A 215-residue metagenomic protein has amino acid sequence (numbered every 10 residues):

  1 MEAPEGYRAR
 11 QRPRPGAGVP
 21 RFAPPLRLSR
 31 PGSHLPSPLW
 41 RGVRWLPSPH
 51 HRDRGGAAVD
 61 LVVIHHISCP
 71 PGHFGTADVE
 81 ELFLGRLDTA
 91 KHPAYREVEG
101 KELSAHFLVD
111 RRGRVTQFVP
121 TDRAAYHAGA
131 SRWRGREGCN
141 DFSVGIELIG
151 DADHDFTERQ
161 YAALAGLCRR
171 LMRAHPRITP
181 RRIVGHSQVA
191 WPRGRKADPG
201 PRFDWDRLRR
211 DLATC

Functional and structural regions predicted by a protein language model:
E2-R10, V19-E137: N-terminal catalytic cores of peptidoglycan-degrading enzymes
G6-Y7, F22-G42, E137, F142 (+1 more regions): Basic/polar, cationic surfaces and motifs that engage anionic cell-wall and phosphate/carboxylate ligands
A17, G72, E80-L84, E102 (+6 more regions): Aromatic-enriched hydrophobic runs in primary sequence
I64, I146, L164: Conserved, mostly hydrophobic/aromatic
I67-C69, E147-D151: Short glycine-rich beta-strand segments
L108, G145-E147: Conserved beta-strand segments that form the floor/walls of ligand-binding pockets within enzyme and binding domains
